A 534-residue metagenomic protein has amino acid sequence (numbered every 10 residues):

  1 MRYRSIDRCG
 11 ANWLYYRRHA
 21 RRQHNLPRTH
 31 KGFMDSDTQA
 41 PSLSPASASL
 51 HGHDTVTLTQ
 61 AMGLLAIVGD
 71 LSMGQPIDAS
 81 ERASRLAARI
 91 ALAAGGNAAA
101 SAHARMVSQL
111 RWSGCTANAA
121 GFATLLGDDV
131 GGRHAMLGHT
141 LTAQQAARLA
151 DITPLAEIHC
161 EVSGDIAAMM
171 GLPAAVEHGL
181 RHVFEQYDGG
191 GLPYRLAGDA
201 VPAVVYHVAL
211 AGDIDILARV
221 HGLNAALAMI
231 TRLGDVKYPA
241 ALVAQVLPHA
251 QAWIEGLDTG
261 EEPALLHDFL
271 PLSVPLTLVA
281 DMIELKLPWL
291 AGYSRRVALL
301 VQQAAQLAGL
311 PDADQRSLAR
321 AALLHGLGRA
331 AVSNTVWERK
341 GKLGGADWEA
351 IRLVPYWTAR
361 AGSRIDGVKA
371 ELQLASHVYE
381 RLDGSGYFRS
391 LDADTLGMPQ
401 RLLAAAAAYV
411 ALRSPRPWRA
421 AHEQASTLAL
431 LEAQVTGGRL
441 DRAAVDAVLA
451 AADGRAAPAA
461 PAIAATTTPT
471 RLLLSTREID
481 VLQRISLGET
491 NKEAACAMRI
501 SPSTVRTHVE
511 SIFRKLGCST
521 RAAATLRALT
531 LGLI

Functional and structural regions predicted by a protein language model:
L43-P469, L473: Histidine- and acidic-residue-rich, metal-dependent catalytic cores
A83, R521-L531: Short, basic, alpha-helical segments at the C-terminal edge of helix-turn-helix-like DNA-binding modules
E284, Q483-L487, L529: Short, locally clustered residues in the helix-turn-helix/winged-helix DNA-binding domain
I479-D480: Pre-recognition alpha-helix immediately N-terminal to the DNA-recognition helix within helix-turn-helix or winged-helix
G488-A523: Recognition helix of helix-turn-helix DNA-binding domains
